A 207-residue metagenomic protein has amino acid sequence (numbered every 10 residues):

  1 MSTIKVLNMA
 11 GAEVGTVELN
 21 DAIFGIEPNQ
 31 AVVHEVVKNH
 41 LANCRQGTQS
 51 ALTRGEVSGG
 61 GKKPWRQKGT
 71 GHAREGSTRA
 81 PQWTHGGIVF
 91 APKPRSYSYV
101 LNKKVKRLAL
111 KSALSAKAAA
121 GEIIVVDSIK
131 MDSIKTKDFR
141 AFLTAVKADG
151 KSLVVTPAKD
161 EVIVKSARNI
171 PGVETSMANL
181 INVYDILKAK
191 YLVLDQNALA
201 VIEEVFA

Functional and structural regions predicted by a protein language model:
M1-Q46, A91-A207: Extended polybasic, low-complexity segments that bind anionic RNA or targeting/receptor surfaces
I4, N8, E18, H40 (+4 more regions): Exposed boundary/loop context
A31-K68: A short, flexible low-complexity segment enriched in Lys/Arg and Gly/Pro that occurs in N-terminal basic tails
R54-F90: Glycine/serine-rich anion-binding loops at beta->alpha junctions that coordinate negatively charged ligand groups
